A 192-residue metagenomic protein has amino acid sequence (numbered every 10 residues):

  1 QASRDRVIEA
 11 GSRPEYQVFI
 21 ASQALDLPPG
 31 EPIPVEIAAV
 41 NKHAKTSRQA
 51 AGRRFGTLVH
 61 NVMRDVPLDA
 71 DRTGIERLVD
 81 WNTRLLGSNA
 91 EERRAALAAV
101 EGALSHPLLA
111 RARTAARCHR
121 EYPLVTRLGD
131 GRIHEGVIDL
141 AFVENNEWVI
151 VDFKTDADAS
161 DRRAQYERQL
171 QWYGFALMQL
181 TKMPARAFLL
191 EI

Functional and structural regions predicted by a protein language model:
Q1-W148, Y166-L180, P184-R186, L190: Nuclease catalytic cores
E144-N146, D152-R163: Short beta-strand-loop-alpha-helix junction that forms the active-site gateway of nucleic-acid-processing nucleases
